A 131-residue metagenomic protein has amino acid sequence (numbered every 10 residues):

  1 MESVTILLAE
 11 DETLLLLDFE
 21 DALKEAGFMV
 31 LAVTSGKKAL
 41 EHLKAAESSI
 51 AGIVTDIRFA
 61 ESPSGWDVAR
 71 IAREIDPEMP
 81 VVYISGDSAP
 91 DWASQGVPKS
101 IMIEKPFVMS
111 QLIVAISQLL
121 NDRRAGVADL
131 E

Functional and structural regions predicted by a protein language model:
E10: Conserved acidic carboxylate
T13-A32: Two-component/phosphorelay signaling modules centered on CheY-like receiver
E20, A32-G52: Acidic, metal-coordinating helix/loop segments flanking the phosphotransfer/catalytic sites of two-component signaling
K44-S48, I71-E78, Q95: Conserved phosphotransfer cores of two-component systems
I50, V54-R70: Conserved phosphotransfer microenvironments
V82-I84: Hydrophobic/aromatic residues positioned on beta-strands within the core alpha/beta folds
I103-E104: Residues at the ends of beta-strands that form strand-to-helix hinge/output surfaces
F107-L119, R124-D129: C-terminal output helix
